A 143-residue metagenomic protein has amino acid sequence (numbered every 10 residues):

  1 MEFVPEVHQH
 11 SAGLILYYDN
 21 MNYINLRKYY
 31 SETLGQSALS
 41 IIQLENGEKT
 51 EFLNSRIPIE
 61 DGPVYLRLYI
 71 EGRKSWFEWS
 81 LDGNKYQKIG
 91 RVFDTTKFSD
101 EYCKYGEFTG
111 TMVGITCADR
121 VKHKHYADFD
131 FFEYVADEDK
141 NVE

Functional and structural regions predicted by a protein language model:
M1-E143: Extracellular glycan-recognition regions
